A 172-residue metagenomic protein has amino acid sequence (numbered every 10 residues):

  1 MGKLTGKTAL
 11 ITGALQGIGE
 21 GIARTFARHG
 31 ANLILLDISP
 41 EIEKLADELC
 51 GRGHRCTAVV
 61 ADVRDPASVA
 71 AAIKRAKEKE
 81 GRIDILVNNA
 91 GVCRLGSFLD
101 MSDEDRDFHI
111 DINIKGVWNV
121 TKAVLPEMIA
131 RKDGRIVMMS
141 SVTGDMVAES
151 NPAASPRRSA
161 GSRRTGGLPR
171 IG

Functional and structural regions predicted by a protein language model:
T8, L15-Q16: Conserved glycine-rich cofactor-binding loop
H29-K44: Conserved glycine-rich Rossmann-like NAD(P)H-binding loop of the short-chain dehydrogenase/reductase
V60-A72, D103: The beta1-alpha1 cofactor-binding region of Rossmann-like NAD(H)/NADP(H)-dependent oxidoreductases
S97-F98, D105-I110: Substrate-binding pocket helix/loop in short-chain dehydrogenase/reductase
M101, V147-P156, L168: Active-site loop-to-helix junction immediately N-terminal to the catalytic Tyr of the SDR YXXXK motif in Rossmann-fold
T121-K122, G167: A short, exposed helix-loop element centered on a Lys and neighboring polar residues
S141: Residue(s) in the substrate-gating loop at a strand-loop-helix junction that position the organic substrate next
